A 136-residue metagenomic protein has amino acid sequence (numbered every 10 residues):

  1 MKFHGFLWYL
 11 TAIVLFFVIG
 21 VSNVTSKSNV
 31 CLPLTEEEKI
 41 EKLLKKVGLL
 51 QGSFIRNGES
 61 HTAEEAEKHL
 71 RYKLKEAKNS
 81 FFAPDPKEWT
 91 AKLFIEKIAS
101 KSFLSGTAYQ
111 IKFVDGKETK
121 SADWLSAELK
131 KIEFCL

Functional and structural regions predicted by a protein language model:
M1-L10: Bacterial N-terminal signal peptides that target proteins for export
F6-L7, L44, V114: Alpha-helical interaction segments
Y9-G20: Bacterial N-terminal signal peptides
V21-S26: Signal peptide cleavage region of secreted peptide precursors
K27-K73: N-terminal secretory signal peptides
S53, G58-L136: Compact alpha-helical subdomains of small soluble proteins
